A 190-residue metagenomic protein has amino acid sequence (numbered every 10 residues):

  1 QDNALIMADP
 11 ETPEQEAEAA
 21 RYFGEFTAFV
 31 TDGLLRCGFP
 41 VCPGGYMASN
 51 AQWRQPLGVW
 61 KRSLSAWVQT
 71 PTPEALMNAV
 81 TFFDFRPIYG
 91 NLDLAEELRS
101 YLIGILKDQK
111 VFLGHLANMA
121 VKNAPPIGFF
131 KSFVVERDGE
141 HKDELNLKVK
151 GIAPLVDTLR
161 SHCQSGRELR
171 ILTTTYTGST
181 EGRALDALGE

Functional and structural regions predicted by a protein language model:
Q1, M47-A48, Q52, E168 (+1 more regions): Intrinsic structural disorder
Q1-A20: Catalytic metal-binding acidic patch
N3-L5, A28, D32, I152-R160: Feature representing long, continuous alpha-helical segments
L5-M7, G45, H162: Active-site proximal loops enriched in glycine and acidic residues that flank catalytic Cys/His/Asp and coordinate
A8, M77, D84, F129-S132 (+1 more regions): Extended interaction regions within the primary functional domain
E16-T81, R86-D108, F112: Conserved catalytic core of two-metal-ion nucleotidyltransferases
G90-E190: Conserved nucleotidyltransferase catalytic core and NTase-mimicking acidic/glycine-rich helix/loop elements in nucleic
